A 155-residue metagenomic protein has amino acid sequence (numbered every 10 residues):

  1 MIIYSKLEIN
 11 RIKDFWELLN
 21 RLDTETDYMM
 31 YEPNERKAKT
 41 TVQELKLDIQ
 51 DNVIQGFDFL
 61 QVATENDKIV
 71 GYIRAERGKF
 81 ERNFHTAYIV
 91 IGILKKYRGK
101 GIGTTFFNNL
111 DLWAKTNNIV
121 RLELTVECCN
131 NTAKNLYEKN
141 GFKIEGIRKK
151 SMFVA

Functional and structural regions predicted by a protein language model:
I3-E17: A short beta-loop-alpha structural element at the N-terminal edge of CoA-dependent acyl/N-acetyltransferase catalytic
K6, L18-E35: Helix-loop element at the rim of GNAT/NAT acetyltransferase active sites that forms part of the acceptor-substrate
I9-N10, D23, R36-K95, F107: Acetyl-CoA-dependent GNAT
I91-K96, K100, C128-C129: Active-site acidic-Proline motif in GNAT/NAT acetyltransferases
Y97, G101-N109: Conserved acetyl-CoA pyrophosphate-binding loop and the N-cap/start of the following alpha-helix in GNAT-like
F106, N130-A133: Conserved short alpha-helix immediately C-terminal to the canonical SAM/SAH-binding motif I of Rossmann-like
F107, A114-T125: Conserved GNAT acetyl-CoA-binding A-motif
E123-E127, E138-A155: Conserved catalytic-core motifs of GNAT/GCN5-like acyltransferases
